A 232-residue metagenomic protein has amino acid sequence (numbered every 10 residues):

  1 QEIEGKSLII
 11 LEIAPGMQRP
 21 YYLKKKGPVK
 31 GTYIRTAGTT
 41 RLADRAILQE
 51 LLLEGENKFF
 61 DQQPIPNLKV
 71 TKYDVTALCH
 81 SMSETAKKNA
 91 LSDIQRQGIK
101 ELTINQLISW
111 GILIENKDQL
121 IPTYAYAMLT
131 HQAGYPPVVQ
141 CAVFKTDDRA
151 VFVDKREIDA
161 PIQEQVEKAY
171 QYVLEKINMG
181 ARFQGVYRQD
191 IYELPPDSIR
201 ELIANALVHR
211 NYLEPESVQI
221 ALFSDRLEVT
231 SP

Functional and structural regions predicted by a protein language model:
Q1-P232: Conserved N-terminal catalytic/coupling substructures associated with nucleotide/phosphate chemistry
